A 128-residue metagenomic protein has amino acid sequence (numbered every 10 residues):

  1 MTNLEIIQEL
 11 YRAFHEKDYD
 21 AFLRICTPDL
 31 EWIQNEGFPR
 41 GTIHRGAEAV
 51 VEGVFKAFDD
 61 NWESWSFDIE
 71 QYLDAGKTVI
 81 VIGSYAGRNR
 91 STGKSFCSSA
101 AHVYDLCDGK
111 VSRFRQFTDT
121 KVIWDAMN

Functional and structural regions predicted by a protein language model:
M1-P28, M127-N128: Short, low-complexity N-terminal intrinsically disordered segments enriched in polar/charged residues
M1-T2, F55-N128: A beta-strand edge to alpha-helix "cap/lid" segment located at domain peripheries
I7-L10, F22-L23, L30, G46 (+4 more regions): Hydrophobic pocket/interface hotspot
Y11, P39-R40, G93, S112: Generic anion/oxyanion-binding catalytic loop in active/binding sites
T27-K77: A solvent-exposed, acidic/Ser-Thr-rich amphipathic alpha-helical stretch
